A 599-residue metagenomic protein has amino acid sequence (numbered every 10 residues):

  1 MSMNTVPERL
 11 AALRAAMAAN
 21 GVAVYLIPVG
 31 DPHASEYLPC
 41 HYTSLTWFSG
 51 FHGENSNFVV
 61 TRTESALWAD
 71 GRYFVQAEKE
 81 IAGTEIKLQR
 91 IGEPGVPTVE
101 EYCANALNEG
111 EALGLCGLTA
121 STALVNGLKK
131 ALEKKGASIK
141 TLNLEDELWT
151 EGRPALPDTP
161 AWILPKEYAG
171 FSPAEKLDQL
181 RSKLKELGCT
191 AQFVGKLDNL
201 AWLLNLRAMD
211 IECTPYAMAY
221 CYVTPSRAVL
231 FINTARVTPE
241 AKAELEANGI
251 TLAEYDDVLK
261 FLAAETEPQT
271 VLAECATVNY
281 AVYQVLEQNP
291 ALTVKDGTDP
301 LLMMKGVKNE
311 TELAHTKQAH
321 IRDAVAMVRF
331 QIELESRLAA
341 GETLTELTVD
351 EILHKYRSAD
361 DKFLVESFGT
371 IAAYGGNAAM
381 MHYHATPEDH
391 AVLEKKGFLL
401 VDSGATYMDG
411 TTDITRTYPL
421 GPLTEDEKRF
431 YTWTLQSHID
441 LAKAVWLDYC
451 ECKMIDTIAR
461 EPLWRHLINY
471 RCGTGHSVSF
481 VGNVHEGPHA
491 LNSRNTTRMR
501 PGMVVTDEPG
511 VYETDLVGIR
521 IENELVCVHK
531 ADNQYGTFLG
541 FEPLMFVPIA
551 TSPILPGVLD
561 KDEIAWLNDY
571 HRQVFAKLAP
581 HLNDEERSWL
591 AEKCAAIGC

Functional and structural regions predicted by a protein language model:
M1-C599: Active-site neighborhoods and metal-handling regions in enzymes and metal-associated proteins
